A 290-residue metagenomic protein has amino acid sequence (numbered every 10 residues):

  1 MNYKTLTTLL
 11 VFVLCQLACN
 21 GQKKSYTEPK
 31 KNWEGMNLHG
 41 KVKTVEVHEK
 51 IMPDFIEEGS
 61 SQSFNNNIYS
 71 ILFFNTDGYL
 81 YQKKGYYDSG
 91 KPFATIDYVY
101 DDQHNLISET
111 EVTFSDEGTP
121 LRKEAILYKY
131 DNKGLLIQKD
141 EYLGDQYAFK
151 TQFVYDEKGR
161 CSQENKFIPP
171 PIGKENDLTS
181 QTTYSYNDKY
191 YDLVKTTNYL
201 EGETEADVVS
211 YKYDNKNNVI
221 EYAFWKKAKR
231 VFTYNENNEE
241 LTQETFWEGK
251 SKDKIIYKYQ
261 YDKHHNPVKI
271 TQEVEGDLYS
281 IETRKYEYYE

Functional and structural regions predicted by a protein language model:
M1-T27: Bacterial Sec-dependent N-terminal signal peptides
Q22-E290: Buried hydrophobic residues that stabilize the cores of well-folded domains
